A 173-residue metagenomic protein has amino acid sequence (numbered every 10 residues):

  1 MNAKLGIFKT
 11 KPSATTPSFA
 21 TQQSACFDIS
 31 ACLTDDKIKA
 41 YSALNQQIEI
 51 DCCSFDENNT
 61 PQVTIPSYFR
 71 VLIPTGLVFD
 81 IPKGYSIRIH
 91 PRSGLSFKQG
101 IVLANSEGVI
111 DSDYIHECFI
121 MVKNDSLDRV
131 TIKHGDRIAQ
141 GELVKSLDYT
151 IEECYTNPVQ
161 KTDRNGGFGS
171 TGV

Functional and structural regions predicted by a protein language model:
M1-V173: DUTPase catalytic domain/fold
